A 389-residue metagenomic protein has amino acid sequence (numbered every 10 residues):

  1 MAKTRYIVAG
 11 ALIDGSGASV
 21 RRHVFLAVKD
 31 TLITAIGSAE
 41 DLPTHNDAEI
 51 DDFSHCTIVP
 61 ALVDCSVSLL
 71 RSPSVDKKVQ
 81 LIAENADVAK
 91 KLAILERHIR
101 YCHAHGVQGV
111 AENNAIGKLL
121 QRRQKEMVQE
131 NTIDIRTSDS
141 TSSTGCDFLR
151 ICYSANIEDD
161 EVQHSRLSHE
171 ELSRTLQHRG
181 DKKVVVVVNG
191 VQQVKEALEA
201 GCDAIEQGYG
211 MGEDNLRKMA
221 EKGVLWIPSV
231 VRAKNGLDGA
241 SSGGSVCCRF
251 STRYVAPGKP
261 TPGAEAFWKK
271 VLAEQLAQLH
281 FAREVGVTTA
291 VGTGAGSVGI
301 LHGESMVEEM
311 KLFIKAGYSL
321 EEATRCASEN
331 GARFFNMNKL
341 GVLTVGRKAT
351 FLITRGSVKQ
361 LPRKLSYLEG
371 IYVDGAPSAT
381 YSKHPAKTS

Functional and structural regions predicted by a protein language model:
M1-H45, R355-L361: N-terminal metal-binding scaffold of metallo-dependent hydrolase/deaminase domains
C56-R122, A200: Metal-associated gating/positioning segment near the N- to mid-region
A61-V67, V110-A111, T137, L149-I151 (+4 more regions): Hydrophobic faces of well-ordered beta-strands that scaffold small-molecule active sites in alpha/beta enzyme cores
G106-Q108, E130-I135, G145-D147, G180-K182 (+3 more regions): Short, well-ordered coil/turn segments that N-cap beta-strands
G117-L120, L149-L167: Glycine-rich, proline-tolerant flexible connector loops at the mouths of alpha/beta enzymes
E158-L276, G292-S297, G317-S319, R333-F335 (+1 more regions): Active-site core of metal-dependent hydrolases
K259-G263, L272-T354: His/Asp/Glu-enriched, well-ordered alpha-helical/loop segment that forms or immediately abuts the divalent-metal
R325-E329, V345-S389: C-terminal cap of metal-dependent C-N hydrolases
